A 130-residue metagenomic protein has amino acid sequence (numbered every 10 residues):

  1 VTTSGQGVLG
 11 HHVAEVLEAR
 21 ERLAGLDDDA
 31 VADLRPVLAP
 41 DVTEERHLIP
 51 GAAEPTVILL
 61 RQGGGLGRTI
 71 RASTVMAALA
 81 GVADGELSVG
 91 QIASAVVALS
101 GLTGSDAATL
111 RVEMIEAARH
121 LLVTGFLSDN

Functional and structural regions predicted by a protein language model:
V1-T56: Hydrophobic packing positions characteristic of elongated beta-solenoid/beta-helix-type spike/fiber shafts
V1-V13, G63-N130: Long, charge-rich, low-complexity alpha-helical segments
P55-G63: Short polybasic amphipathic segments
